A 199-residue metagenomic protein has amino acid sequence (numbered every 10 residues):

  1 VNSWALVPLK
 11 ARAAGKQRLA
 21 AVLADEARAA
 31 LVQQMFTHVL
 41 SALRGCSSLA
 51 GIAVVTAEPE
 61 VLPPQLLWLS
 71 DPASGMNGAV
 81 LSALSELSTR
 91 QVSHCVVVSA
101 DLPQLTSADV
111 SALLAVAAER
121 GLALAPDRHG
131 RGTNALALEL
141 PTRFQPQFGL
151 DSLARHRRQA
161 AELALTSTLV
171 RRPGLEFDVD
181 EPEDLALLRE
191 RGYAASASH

Functional and structural regions predicted by a protein language model:
V1-L19: N-terminal nucleotide-binding beta1-loop-alpha1 segment
V32-A50: A short, N-terminal amphipathic alpha-helix
S47-W68: Acidic donor-binding segment of Leloir-type glycosyltransferases
P64-H94: Short phosphate-binding loop-to-helix
L105-G130: Conserved donor-nucleotide/metal-binding helix-loop-beta segment in metal-dependent transferases, i.e., the alpha-helix
L138-A160: Short, glycine-/small-residue-rich phosphate/pyrophosphate-handling segment
R158-H199: Conserved alpha/beta core of the MobA/IspD/sugar-nucleotide pyrophosphorylase nucleotidyltransferase superfamily
